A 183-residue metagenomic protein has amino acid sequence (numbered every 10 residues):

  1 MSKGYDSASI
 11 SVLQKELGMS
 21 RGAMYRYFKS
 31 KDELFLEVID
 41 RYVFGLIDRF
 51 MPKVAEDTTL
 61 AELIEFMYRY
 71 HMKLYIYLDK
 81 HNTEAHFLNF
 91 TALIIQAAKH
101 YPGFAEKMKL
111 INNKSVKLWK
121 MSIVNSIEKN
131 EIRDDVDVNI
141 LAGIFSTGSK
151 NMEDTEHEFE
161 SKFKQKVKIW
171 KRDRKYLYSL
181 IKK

Functional and structural regions predicted by a protein language model:
S2, K73, A85, N151-E156: Short S/T/G/P-rich N-terminal loop/turn motif that feeds into the first structured element of a domain
S2-R41: Helix-turn-helix
K29-E33, E37, A55-T59, I95 (+3 more regions): Residues in soluble alpha-helical coiled-coils and helical-bundle/repeat scaffolds
K31, V38, Y42-L46, M67 (+5 more regions): Hydrophobic/aromatic residues within well-ordered alpha-helical segments
E37, M51-A85, V138-F145, W170-K171: Hydrophobic alpha-helical connector segments
H71-K80, N89-K99, K175-I181: Helix-loop "lid/cap" segments that line or gate small-molecule binding pockets
A85-A92, A98, P102-E128, I140: Amphipathic alpha-helical packing segments from all-alpha helical-bundle domains
A105-K109, N113, I127-K175: Hydrophobic/aromatic-rich alpha-helical bundle segments in the mid-to-C-terminal region
